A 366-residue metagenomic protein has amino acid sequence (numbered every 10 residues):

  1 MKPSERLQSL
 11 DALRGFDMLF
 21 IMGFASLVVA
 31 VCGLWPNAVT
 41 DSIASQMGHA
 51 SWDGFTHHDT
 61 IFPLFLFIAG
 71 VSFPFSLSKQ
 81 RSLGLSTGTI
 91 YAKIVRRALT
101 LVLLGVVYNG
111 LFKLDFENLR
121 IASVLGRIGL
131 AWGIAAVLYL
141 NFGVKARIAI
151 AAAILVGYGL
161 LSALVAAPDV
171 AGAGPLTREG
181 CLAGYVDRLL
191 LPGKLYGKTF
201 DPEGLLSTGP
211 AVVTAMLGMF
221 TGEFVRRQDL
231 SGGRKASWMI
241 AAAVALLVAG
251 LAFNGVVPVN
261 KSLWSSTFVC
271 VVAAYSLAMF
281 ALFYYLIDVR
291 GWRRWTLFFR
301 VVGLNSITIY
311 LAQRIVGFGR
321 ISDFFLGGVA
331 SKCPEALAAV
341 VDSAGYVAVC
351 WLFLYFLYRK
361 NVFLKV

Functional and structural regions predicted by a protein language model:
M1-V366: Alpha-helical transmembrane segments and their immediate juxtamembrane cytosolic regions
